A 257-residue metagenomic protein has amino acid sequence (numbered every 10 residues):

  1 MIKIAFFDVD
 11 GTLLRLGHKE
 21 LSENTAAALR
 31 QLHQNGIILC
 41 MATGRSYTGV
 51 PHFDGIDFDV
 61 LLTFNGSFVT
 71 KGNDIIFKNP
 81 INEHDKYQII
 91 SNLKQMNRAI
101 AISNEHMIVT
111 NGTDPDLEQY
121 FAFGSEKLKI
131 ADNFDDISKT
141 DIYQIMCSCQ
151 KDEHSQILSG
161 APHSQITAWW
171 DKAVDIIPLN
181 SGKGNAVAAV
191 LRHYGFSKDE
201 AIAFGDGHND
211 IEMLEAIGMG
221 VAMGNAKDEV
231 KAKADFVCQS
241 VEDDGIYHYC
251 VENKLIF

Functional and structural regions predicted by a protein language model:
K3-H18: Asp-based phosphoryl-transfer active-site loop
L16, E20-D116: Active-site phosphate-binding/coordination module
L32, N65, I145, L214 (+2 more regions): Residue-level signal for inorganic ion chemistry
T48-H52, Q156, A186, E212-M213 (+2 more regions): Phosphate- and divalent-cation-binding pockets in alpha/beta enzyme and binding domains that engage nucleotide-derived
I56-D57, N65, G160-H163, A216-I217 (+1 more regions): Short, structured coil segments at secondary-structure junctions
F58-G66, A122, I166-W169, V221-G224 (+1 more regions): Short hydrophobic/aromatic-enriched beta-strand-loop microsegments
N92, M96-A216, N225: Conserved acidic, metal-coordinating active-site core of Asp-based, Mg2+-dependent phosphoryl-transfer enzymes
A216, V221, K227-F257: Asp-based, Mg2+/Mn2+-dependent phosphohydrolase catalytic module
